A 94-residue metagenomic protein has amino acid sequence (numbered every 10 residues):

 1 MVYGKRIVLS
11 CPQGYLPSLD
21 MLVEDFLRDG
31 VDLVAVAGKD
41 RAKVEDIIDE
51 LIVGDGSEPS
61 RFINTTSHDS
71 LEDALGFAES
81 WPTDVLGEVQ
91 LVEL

Functional and structural regions predicted by a protein language model:
M1-L94: ATP-dependent carboxylate-amine ligase
